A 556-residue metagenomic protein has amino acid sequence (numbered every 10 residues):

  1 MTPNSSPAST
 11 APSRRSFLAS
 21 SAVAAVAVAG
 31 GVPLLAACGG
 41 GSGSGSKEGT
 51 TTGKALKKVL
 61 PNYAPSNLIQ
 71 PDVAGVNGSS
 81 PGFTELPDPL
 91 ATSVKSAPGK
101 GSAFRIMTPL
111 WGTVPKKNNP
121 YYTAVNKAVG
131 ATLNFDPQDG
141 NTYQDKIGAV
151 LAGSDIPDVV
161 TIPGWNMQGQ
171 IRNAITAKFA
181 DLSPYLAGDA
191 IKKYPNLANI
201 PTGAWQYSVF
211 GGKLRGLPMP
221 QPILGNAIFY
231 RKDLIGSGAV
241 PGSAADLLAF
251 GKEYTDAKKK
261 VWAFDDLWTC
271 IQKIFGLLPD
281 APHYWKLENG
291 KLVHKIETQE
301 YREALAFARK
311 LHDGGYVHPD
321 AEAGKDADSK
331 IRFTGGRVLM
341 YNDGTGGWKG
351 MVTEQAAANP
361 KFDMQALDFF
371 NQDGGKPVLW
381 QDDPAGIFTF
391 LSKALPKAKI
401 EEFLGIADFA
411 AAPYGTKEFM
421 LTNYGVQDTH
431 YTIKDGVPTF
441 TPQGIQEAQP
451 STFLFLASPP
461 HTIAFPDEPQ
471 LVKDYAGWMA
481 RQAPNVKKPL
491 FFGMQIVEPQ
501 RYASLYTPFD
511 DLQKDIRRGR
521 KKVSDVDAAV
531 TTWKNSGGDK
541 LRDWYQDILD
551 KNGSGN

Functional and structural regions predicted by a protein language model:
M1-S13, A25-P33, A37: N-terminal secretory signal peptides
C38-K47: Bacterial lipoprotein signal-peptidase II cleavage site
Y63-D88, I171-G225, K273-L277, K286 (+3 more regions): Hinge/lid segment of periplasmic solute-binding proteins
F83-A91, G405-D515, R520: Conserved small-residue motifs centered on glycine
K100-W111, A131-D136, V159, R215: Short, well-ordered beta-strand elements
K127-P201, V209, D233-G242, K259-K260 (+2 more regions): Extracytoplasmic "Venus flytrap"/periplasmic binding protein-like
D136, V209-C270, K286-D328, R332 (+4 more regions): Helix-loop-helix "hinge/cap" segment bordering the ligand-binding cleft or interdomain interface
I271-P282, L287, R309-P450: Extracytoplasmic/periplasmic substrate-binding proteins
